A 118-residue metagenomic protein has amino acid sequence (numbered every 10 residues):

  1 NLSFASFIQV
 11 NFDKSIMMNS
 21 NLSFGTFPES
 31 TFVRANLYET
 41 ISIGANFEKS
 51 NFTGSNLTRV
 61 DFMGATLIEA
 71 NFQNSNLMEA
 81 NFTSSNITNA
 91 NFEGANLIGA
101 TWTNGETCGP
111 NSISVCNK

Functional and structural regions predicted by a protein language model:
N1-K118: Tandem repeat scaffolds
